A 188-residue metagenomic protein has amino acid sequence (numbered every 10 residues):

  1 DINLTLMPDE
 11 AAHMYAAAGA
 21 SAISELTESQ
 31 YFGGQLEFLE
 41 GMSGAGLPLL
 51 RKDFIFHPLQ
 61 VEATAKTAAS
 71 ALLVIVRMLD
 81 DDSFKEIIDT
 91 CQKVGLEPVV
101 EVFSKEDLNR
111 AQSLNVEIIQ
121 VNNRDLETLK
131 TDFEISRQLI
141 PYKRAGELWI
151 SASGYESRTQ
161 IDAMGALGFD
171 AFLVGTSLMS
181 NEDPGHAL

Functional and structural regions predicted by a protein language model:
D1-D9, P48-F56, E97-V102, W149-Y155: Active-site mouth loops of central-metabolism enzymes
I2-N3, M14-Y31, A111-I140: Glycine/Thr-rich beta-alpha phosphate-binding loop at enzyme active sites
G19-A20, G44-P48, K66-L72, Q92-L96 (+4 more regions): Glycine-enriched alpha-helix->loop->beta-strand junction motifs that scaffold or abut catalytic
T27-E28, V76, N123, S153-G154 (+1 more regions): Short secondary-structure boundary segments
L36-G46, I55-P58, L79-I87, F103-V116 (+2 more regions): Short loop-to-alpha-helix "cap/lid" segments that border enzyme active sites across diverse enzyme classes
F56-A68, F103-N115, S151-V174, H186: Catalytic cores of alpha/beta
Q60-M78, F84, T90: A short alpha/beta connector and helix-capping loop motif
Q138-Y142, G165, L178-L188: C-terminal helical cap(s) of enzyme catalytic domains, especially alpha/beta-barrels
